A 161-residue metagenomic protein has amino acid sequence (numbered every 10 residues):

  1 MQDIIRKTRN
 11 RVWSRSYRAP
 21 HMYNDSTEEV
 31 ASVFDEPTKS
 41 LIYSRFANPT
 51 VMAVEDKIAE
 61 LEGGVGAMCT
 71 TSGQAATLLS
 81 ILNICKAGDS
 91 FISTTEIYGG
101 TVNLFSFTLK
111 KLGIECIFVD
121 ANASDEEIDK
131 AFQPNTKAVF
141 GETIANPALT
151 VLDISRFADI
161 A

Functional and structural regions predicted by a protein language model:
M1-T38: N-terminal glycine-rich, Lys/His-bearing helix-loop that initiates the first secondary-structure elements of many
D25-L78, G100-L109: Conserved N-terminal alpha-helix of the aminotransferase class I/II PLP-enzyme fold
I58, A76, F91, V139-E142 (+1 more regions): Buried hydrophobic positions in well-ordered alpha/beta secondary-structure cores of metabolic enzymes
N83-T101, D120: Conserved PLP-anchoring active-site segment centered on the Schiff-base-forming lysine
K86, F132-V139: Short acidic/histidine-rich motifs immediately flanking catalytic phosphotransfer sites in two-component signaling
Y98-G99, D125, I144-L149: Short, small-residue-enriched loops and turns at beta-alpha junctions that line or gate enzyme active sites
F107-T108, L112-A123: A glycine-rich helix N-cap at a beta->alpha junction
A145-A161: Active-site core of PLP-dependent enzymes with the aminotransferase class I/II
